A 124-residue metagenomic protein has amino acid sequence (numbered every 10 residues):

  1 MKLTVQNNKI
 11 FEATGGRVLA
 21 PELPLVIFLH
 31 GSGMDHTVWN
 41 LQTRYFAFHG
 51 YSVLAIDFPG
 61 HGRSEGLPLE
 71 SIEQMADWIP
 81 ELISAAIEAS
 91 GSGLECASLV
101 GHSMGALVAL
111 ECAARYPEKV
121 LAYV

Functional and structural regions predicted by a protein language model:
M1-K9: N-terminal cap/lid segment of alpha/beta-hydrolase-fold proteins
N8, T14, F48, S52-V100: Active-site loop/oxyanion-hole signature of alpha/beta-hydrolase fold enzymes
F11-E65: Conserved HGGG/HGGXW glycine-rich cap/lid loop of the alpha/beta-hydrolase fold
A20-E22, S90-E95, K119: Short helix-terminating capping/connector loops at secondary-structure junctions
E95-V124: Conserved hydrolase catalytic core segment
